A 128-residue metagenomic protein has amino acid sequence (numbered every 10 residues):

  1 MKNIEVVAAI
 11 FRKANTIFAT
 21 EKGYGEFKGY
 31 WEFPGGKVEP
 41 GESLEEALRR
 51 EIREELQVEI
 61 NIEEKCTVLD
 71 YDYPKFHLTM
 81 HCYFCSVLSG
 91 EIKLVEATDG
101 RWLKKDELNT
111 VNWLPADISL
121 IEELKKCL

Functional and structural regions predicted by a protein language model:
M1, L124-L128: Generic C-terminal helix-cap and adjacent flexible tail
M1-I17, K37: Conserved N-terminal beta-strand and adjoining loop/helix that marks the start of the Nudix/MutT-like hydrolase domain
E5-V7, N15, L78-H81, T98: Change "...and in nucleic-acid phosphodiester-cleaving endonucleases..." to "...and in nucleic-acid processing enzymes
F11-R12, A19, C85-V87, W102: Conserved hydrophobic "DFG−1" position in protein kinase catalytic cores
E26-Y30: A conserved beta-turn-beta hairpin within the catalytic core of GNAT-like acetyltransferases that forms part
F33-K65, K104: The catalytic Nudix box helix
E59, L69-E91, R101, L124: Active-site-adjacent beta-strand/loop module that shapes the phosphate/pyrophosphate-binding cleft
F84, K93-L124: NUDIX/MutT-family hydrolases
